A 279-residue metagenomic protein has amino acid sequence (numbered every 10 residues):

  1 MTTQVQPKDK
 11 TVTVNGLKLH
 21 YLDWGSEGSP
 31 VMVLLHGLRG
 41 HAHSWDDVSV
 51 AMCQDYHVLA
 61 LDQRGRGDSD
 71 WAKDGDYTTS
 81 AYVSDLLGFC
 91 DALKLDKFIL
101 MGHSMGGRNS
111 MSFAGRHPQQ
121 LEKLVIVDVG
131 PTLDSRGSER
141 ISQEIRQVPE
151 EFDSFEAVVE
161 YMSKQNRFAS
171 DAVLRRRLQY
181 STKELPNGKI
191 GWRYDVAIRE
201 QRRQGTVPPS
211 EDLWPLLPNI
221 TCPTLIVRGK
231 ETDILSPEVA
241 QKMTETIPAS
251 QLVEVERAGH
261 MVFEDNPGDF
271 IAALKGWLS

Functional and structural regions predicted by a protein language model:
M1-M32, Q54-Y56, L95-D96, P248 (+1 more regions): Alpha/beta-hydrolase fold catalytic core
L17-D68: Conserved HGGG/HGGXW glycine-rich cap/lid loop of the alpha/beta-hydrolase fold
H43, Q63-T79, S135: Glycine-rich "HGGG/HGxG" loop immediately N-terminal to the catalytic nucleophile of the alpha/beta-hydrolase
A81-F98: Conserved acidic catalytic loop of the alpha/beta-hydrolase fold
D96-R136: Conserved hydrolase catalytic core segment
T132-Y194: Helix-rich cap/lid subdomain of alpha/beta-hydrolase
L185-E245, Q251: Conserved serine/cysteine hydrolase catalytic core
A258-P267, I271: Catalytic histidine-centered segment of alpha/beta-hydrolase-like enzymes
